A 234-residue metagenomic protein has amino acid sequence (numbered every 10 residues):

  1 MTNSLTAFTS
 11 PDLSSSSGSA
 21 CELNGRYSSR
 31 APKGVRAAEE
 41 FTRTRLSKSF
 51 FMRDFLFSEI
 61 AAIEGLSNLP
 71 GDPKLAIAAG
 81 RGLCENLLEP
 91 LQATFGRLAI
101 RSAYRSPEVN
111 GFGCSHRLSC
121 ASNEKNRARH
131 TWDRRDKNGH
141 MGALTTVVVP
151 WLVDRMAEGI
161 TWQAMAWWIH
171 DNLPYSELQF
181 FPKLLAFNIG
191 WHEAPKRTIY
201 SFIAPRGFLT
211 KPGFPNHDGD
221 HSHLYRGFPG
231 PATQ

Functional and structural regions predicted by a protein language model:
T2-S4, T9-D12, S16-P73: N-terminal, Lys/Arg- and Ser/Thr-rich interaction peptides
T6-F8, D12-S16, L23, W132-Q234: Catalytic cores and adjacent binding grooves of peptidoglycan-active enzymes
E59-H170: Cell-envelope/glycan interface and biosynthesis
